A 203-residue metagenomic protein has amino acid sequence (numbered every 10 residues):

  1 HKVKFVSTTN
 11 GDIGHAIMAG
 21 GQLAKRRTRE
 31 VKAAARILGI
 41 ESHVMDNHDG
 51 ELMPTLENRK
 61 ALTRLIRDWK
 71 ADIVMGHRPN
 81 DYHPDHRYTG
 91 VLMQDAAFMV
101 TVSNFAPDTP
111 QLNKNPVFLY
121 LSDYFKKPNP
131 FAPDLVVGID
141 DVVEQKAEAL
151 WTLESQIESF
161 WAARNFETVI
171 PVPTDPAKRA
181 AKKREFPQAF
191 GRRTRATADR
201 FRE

Functional and structural regions predicted by a protein language model:
H1-W69, V91, M99: Active-site rim/loop-helix segments in enzyme catalytic domains that contact anionic ligands
T55-E203: Metal-dependent de-N-acetylase/amidase catalytic core
